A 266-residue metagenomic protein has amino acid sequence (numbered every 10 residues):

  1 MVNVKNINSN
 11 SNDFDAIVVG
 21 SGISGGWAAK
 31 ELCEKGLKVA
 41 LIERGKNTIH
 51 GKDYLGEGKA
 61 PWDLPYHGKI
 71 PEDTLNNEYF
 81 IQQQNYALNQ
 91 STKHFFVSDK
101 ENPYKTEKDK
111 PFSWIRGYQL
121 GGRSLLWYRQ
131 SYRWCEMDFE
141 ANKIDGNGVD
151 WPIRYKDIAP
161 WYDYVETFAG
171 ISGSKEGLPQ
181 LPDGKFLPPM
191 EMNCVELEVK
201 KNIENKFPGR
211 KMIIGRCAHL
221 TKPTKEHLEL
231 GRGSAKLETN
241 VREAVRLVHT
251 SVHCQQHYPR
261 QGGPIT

Functional and structural regions predicted by a protein language model:
M1-A16, E34-K35, K52, G56-L64: Extreme N-terminal leader/targeting segments of oxidoreductases
D15-I17, K38-A40, G117, S124 (+1 more regions): Beta-sheet entry/capping signal
A16-L41: N-terminal Rossmann-like FAD-binding beta1-loop-alpha1 element of flavoenzymes
G22-W27, N47, Q119-S124, P264-I265: Gly/Ser/Thr-rich beta-alpha loop segments that engage phosphate groups in nucleotides
A28-A29, G51-K52, T224: Short glycine-/acidic-enriched loop or helix-start segments at secondary-structure transitions that form or flank
K46-D73, Q119-L126: Conserved N-terminal glycine-rich FAD pyrophosphate-binding loop of Rossmann-like flavoproteins
Y66-H67, P71-S98, P103-S113, Y118-Q119 (+3 more regions): Conserved redox-cofactor binding core of oxidoreductases
